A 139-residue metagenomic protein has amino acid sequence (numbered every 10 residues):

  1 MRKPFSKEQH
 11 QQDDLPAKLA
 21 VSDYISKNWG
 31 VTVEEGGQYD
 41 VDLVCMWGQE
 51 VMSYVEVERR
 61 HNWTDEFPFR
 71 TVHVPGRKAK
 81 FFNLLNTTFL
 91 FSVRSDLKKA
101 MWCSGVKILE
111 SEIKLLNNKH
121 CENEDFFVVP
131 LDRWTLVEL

Functional and structural regions predicted by a protein language model:
M1-G37, H61: Acidic-basic catalytic patches of nuclease active cores, encompassing PD-(D/E)XK and other metal-cofactor nuclease
V21, L43-W63: Conserved catalytic cores of phosphodiester-cleaving nucleases, focusing on short active-site segments
T32-G48: Charged, well-structured alpha/beta interaction segments
G36-G37, V57-E58, V93-R94: Short His-Asn-centered micro-motif
D40-V41, A79, L85-L90, L97-A100: Short, surface-exposed beta-edge/turn micro-motifs
W47-Q49, S95-L139: Non-catalytic C-terminal interaction segments of nucleic acid-processing enzymes
Y54-E56, S92, M101-W102: A structural signal for short, well-ordered beta-strand segments and their strand-loop junctions that often border
E56-K78: Short beta-strand-loop-alpha-helix junction that forms the active-site gateway of nucleic-acid-processing nucleases
